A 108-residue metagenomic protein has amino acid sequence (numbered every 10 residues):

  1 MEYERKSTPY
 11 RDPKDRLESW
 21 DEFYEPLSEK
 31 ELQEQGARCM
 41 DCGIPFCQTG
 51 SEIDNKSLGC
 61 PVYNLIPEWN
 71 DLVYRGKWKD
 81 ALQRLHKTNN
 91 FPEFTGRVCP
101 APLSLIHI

Functional and structural regions predicted by a protein language model:
Y3-F23: Short, contiguous pre-domain boundary segments
L17-E31, L58, V62-R97, A101: Ferredoxin-type iron-sulfur electron-transfer modules in oxidoreductases and energy-metabolism complexes
E29-C42: N-terminal amphipathic, basic-rich helices that act as targeting or association modules
C39-I44, N90-P92: Glycine-rich phosphate/pyrophosphate-binding beta-alpha loops
M40-G43, S51, P61-N64, P100-L103: Cys/His-coordinated zinc-binding microdomains
Q48: Short, non-ligating residues that shape and space the ligands of small metal-coordination modules and catalytic
D54-N55: Long, acidic, intrinsically disordered low-complexity segments
I106-I108: Conserved small/polar residues in nucleotide/adenosyl-binding loops
